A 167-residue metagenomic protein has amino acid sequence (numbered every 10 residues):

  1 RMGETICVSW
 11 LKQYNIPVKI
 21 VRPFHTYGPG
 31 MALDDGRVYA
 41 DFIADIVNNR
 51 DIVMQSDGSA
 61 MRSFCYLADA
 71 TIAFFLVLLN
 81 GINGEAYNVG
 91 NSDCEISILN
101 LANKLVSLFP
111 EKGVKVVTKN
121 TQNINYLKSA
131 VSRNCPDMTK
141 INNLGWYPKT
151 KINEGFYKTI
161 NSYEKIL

Functional and structural regions predicted by a protein language model:
R1-E4, G36-A40, S63-F64, E95: Short-chain dehydrogenase/reductase
R1-R22, I43-N48: Active-site Tyr-X1-5-Lys
V8, G30-L33, I98, G145: Short, function-defining helix-loop hinge/capping sites that tune catalysis or transport
Q13, D35-V38, L79, E164: Residues in and immediately flanking transmembrane alpha helices
I16-R37: Flexible, glycine-rich beta-alpha linker
I46-L167: C-terminal substrate-binding subdomain of Rossmann-fold SDR/epimerase-dehydratase oxidoreductases
